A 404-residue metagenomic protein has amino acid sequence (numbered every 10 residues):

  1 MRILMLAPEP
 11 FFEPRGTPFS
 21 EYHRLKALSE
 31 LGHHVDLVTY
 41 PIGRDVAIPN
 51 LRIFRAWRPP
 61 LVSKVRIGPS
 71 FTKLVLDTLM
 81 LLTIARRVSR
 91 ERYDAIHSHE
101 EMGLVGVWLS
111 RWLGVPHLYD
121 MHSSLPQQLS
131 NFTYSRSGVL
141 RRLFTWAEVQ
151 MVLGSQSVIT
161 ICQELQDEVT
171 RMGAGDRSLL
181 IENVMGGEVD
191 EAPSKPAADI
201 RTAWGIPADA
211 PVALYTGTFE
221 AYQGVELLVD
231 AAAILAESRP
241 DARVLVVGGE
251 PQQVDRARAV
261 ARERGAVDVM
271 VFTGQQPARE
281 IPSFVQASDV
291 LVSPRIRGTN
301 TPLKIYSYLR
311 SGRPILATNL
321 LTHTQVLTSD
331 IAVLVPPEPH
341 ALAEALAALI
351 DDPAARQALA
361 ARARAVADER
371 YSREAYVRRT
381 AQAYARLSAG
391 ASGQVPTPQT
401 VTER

Functional and structural regions predicted by a protein language model:
M1-D45, E91, S157, L235 (+1 more regions): N-terminal subdomain of nucleotide-sugar transferases
H23, L82-S89, L104, W108-W112 (+3 more regions): Membrane-proximal helix-turn-helix segments that form the acceptor-binding/catalytic region of lipid-linked
E164, V184: Carbohydrate-associated surface elements
E191-I206: A short helix/loop element that forms part of the nucleotide-sugar donor recognition site in Leloir-type
T202, A348, A355-R370, Y376-Q382: A short, well-ordered alpha-helix in the C-terminal region of glycosyltransferases
D255-R279: Nucleotide-activated donor-binding/catalytic signature segment of Leloir-type glycosyltransferases, i.e., the conserved
V290, S307, P314-A317: Short hydrophobic beta-strand element within catalytic cores of glycosyltransferases and related nucleotide-activated
S329-H340, A348-A354: Conserved acidic donor-binding segment of nucleotide-sugar-dependent glycosyltransferases
